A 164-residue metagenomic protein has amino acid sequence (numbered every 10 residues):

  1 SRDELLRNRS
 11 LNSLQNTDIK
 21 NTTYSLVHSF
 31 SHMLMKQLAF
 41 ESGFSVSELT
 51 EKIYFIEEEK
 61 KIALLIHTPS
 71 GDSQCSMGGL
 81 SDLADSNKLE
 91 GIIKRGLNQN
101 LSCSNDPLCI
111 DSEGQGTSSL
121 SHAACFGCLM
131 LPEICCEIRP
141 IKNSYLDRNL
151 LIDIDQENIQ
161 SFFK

Functional and structural regions predicted by a protein language model:
S1-K164: C-terminal accessory domains/tails appended to large, multi-domain proteins
